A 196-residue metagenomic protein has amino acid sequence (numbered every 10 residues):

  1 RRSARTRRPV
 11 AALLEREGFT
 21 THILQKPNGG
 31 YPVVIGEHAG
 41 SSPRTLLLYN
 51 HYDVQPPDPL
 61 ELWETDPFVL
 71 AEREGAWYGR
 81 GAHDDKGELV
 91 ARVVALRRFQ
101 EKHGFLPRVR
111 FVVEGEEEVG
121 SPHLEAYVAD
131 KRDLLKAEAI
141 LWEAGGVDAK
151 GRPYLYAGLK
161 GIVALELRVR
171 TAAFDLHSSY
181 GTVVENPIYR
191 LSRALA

Functional and structural regions predicted by a protein language model:
R1-L60: N-terminal helical capping/dimerization or prosegment-like subdomains of hydrolases acting on amide or phosphate bonds
P43-R110: Active-site metal-coordination/substrate-binding segment of hydrolases, especially metallo-dependent peptidases
N50-Y52, E74, G115-E116, E143-G145 (+1 more regions): Fold-independent oxyanion-binding glycine-rich loops and adjacent beta-strand/coil segments at enzyme active sites
Y78-G79, A173-S179: Short small-residue beta-strand/loop micro-motif enriched in glycine and branched aliphatics
H83-G158: Acidic/histidine-rich catalytic neighborhood of metal-dependent amide-processing enzymes
R132, D148, A157-G158, H177-A196: Acidic-enriched catalytic cores of C-N bond-cleaving enzymes acting on peptides and small amides
Y154-R170: Flexible glycine/proline-rich, aromatic-decorated loop/lid segments
